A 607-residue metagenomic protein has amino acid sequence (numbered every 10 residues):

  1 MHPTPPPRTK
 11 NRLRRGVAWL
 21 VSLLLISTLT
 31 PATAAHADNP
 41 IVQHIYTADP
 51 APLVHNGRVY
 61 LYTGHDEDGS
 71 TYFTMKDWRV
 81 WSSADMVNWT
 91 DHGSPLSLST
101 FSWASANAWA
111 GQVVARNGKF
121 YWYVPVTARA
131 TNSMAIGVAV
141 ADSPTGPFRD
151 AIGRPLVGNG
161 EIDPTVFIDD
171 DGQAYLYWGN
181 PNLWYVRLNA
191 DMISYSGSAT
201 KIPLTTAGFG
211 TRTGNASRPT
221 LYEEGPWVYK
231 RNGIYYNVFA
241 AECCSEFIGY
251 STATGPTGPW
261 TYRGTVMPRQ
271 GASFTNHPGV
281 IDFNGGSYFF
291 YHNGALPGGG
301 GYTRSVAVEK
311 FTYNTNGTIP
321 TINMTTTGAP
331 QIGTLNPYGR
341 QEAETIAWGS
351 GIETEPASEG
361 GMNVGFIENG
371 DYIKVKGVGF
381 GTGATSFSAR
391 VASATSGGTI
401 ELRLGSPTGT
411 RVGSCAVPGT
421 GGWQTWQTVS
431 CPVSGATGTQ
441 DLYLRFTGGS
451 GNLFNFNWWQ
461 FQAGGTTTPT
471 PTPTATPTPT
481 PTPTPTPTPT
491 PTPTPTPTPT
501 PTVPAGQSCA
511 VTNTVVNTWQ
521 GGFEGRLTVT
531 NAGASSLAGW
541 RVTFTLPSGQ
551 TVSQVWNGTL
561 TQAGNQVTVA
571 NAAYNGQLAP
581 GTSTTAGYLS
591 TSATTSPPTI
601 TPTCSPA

Functional and structural regions predicted by a protein language model:
H2-H36: Secretory targeting and sorting signals
R8-N11, A34-D38, Q43-H44, T502-S508: Extreme N-terminus of proteins, especially the signal/transit-peptide cleavage junction and the first residues
R14-V17, G413, Q507, P602: Secreted/extracellular small peptides and ectodomain modules produced from precursors
W19, V140-D142, P602: Short, basic/low-complexity N-terminal boundary segments at the transition from targeting/disordered tails
I26-D38, Q462-T468, P501: C-terminal region of N-terminal signal peptides and the immediate post-cleavage residues of exported proteins
H36-G413, G421-G465: Carbohydrate-active catalytic/glycan-binding domains of CAZyme proteins, especially the secreted or lumenal ectodomains
V80, P320-T325, A329-Q341, I346-W348 (+4 more regions): Extracellular low-complexity, O-glycosylation-prone Ser/Thr/Pro/Gly-rich "stalks" and linkers flanking catalytic
